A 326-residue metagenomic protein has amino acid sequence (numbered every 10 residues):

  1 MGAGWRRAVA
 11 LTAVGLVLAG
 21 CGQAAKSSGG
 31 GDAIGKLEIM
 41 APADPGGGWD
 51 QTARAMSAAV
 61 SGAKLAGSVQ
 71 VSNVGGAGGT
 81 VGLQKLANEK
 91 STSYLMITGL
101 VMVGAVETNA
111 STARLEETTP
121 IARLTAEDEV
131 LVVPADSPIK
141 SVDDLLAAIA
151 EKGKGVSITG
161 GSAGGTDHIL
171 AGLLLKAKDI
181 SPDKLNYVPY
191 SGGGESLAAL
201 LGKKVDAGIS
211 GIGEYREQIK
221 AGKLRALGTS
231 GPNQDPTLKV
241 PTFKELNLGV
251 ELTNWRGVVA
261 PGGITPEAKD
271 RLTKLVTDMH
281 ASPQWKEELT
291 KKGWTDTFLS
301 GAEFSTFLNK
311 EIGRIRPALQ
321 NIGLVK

Functional and structural regions predicted by a protein language model:
M1-V9: Bacterial N-terminal signal peptides that target proteins for export
V17-G20: C-terminal motif of bacterial Sec signal peptides marking the signal peptidase cleavage site
G22-E117, I180-G194, A199-D206, F298-L299 (+1 more regions): N-terminal (or domain-start) structured segment
G22-I39, P45, G62-G67, N88-Y94 (+6 more regions): Immediate post-signal peptide segment of exported/extracytoplasmic ligand-binding proteins
A63, K85-S93, V106-S191, E195 (+2 more regions): Hinge/capping helix and adjacent helix->loop/strand transition within the periplasmic-binding protein
T80-S91, I149-E151, L173, A177 (+3 more regions): Short helices/loops that flank or line small-molecule/ion binding pockets
L100-A110, L173-D179, D206-V240, K286: A ligand-binding cleft/hinge motif common to bilobed small-molecule-binding domains
E214-A281, K310-G313, A318, I322: C-terminal lobe and pocket-closing loops of periplasmic/extracytoplasmic Venus-flytrap solute-binding proteins
